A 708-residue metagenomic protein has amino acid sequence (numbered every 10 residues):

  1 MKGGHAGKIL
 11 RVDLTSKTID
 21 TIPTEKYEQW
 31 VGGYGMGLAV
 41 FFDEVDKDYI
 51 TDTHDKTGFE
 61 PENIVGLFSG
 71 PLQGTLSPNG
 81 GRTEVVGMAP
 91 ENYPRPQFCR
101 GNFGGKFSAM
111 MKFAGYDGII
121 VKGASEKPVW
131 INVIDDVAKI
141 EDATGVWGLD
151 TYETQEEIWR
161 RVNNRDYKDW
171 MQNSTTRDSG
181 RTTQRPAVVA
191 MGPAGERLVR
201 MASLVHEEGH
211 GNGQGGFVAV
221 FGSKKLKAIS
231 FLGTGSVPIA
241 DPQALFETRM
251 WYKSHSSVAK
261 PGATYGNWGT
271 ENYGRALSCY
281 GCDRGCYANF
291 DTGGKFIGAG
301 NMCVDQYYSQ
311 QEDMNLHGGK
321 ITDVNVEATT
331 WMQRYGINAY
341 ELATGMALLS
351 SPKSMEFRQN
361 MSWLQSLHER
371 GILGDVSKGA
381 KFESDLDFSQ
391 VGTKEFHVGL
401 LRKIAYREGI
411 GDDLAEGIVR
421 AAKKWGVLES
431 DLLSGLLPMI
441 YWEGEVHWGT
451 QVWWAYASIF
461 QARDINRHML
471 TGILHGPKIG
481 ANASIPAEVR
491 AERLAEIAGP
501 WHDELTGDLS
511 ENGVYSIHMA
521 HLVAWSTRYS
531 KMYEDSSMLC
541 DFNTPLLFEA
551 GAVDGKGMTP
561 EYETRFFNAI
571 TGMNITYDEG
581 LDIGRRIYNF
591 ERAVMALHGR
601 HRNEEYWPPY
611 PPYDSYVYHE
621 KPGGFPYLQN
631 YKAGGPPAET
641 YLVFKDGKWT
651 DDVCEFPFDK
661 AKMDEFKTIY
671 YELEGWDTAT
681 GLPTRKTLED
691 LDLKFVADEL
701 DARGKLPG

Functional and structural regions predicted by a protein language model:
M1-Q214, V218, S223, K227-I229 (+2 more regions): Protein-protein interaction/assembly regions in multi-subunit complexes
D13, I19, P23, E28 (+3 more regions): Extended C-terminal regions of large enzymes
